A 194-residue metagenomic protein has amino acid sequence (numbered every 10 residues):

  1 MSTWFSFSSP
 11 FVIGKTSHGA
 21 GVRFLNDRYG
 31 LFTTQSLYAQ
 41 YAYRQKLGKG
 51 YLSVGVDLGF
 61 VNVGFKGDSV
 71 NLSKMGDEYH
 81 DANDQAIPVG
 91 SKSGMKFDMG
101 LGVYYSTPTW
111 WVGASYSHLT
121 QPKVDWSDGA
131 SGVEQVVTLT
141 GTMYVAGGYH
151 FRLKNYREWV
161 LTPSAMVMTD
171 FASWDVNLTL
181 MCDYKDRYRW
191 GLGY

Functional and structural regions predicted by a protein language model:
M1-Y194: Subset of outer-membrane beta-barrel
